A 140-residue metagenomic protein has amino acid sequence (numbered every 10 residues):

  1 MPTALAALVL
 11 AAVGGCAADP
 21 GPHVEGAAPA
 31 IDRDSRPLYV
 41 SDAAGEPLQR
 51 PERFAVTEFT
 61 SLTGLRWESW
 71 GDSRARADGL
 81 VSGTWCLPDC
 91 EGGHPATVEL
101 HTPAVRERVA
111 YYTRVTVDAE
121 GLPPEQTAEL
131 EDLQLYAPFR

Functional and structural regions predicted by a protein language model:
M1-T3: Bacterial N-terminal signal peptides that target proteins for export
V13-P20: Bacterial signal peptide processing site
P22-R74: Extracytoplasmic low-complexity, Pro/Thr/Ser/Ala/Gly-rich segments that lie immediately after a secretion/anchoring
R76-R140: Extracytosolic low-complexity repeat regions of secreted or lipid-anchored proteins
